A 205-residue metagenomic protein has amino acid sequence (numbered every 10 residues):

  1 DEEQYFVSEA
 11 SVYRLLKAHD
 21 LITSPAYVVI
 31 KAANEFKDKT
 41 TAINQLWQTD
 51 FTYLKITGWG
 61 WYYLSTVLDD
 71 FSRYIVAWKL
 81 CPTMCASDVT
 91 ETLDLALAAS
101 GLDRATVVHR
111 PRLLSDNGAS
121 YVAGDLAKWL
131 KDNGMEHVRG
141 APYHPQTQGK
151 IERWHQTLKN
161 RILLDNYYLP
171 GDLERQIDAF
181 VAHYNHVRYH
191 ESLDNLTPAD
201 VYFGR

Functional and structural regions predicted by a protein language model:
D1-L46, H144-P145, A199-R205: Basic, flexible linker segments flanking DNA-binding modules in nucleic acid-interacting mobile-element proteins
Q4, K39-T41, I56, N117 (+2 more regions): Conserved, non-catalytic sequence blocks in retroelement Pol enzymes and Pol-derived host proteins
V12, D50, V67, R73 (+9 more regions): Mobile genetic element proteins and their domesticated derivatives, centered on retroelements and DNA transposons
L46-V76, P82: An active-site-proximal beta-strand-loop segment
G60, K79-A105: Active-site beta-loop-alpha junctions of metal-dependent nucleic acid enzymes, especially the RNase H-like/DDE
L93, A105-A123, A141-Y143, D194-A199: Acidic/histidine-rich, metal-coordinating catalytic segments
H109, G124, K131-M135, Q156-R205: C-terminal domain-tail junction helix/linker
A119-H155: Helix-centered, glycine/charged polyanion-binding patches within enzymatic domains that contact phosphate-containing
